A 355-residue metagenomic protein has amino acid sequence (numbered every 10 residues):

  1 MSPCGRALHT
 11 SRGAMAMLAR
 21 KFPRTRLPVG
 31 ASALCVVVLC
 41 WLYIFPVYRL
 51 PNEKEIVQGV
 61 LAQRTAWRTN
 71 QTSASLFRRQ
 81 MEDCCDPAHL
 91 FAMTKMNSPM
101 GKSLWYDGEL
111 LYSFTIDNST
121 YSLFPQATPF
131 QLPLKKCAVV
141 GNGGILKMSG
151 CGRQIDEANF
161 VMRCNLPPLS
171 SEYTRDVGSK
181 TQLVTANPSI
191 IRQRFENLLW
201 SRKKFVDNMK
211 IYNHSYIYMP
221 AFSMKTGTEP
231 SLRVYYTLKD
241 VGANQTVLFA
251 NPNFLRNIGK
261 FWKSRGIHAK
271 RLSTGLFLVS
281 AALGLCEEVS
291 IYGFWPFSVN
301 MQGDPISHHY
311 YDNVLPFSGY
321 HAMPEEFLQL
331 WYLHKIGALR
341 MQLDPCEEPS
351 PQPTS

Functional and structural regions predicted by a protein language model:
S2-S355: Metal-ion/cofactor- or nucleotide/acyl-coenzyme-handling active-site neighborhoods
